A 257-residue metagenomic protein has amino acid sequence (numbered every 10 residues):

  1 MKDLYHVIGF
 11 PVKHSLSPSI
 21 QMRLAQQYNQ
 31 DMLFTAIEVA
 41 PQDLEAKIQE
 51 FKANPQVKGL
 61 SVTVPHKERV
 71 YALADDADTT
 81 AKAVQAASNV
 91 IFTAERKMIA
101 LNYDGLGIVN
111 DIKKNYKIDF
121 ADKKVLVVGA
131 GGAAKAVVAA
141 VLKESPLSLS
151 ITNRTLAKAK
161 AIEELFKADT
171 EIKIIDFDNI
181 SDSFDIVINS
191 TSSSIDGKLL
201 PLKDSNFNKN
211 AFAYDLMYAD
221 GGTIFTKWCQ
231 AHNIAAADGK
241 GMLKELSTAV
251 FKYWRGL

Functional and structural regions predicted by a protein language model:
K2-Y116: Phosphate/diphosphate ligand-binding glycine-rich loop within oxidoreductases
G9, A100-G105, I112, Y116 (+2 more regions): Glycine-rich adenosine-cofactor-binding loop
V12-K13, L156-A157, D220: Helix N-cap at the beta1-alpha1 junction of Rossmann-like dinucleotide-binding domains, i.e., the first residues
V62-R69, A133, S192-I195, A219: Short glycine-rich anion-binding loops that position phosphate/pyrophosphate groups of nucleotides and phosphorylated
N110, Y218-A219, H232-L257: Active-site capping/gating segments
E144-F166: NAD(P)-binding Rossmann-fold cofactor-contacting core
D169-A237, G241: Rossmann-like adenosine-cofactor binding region
